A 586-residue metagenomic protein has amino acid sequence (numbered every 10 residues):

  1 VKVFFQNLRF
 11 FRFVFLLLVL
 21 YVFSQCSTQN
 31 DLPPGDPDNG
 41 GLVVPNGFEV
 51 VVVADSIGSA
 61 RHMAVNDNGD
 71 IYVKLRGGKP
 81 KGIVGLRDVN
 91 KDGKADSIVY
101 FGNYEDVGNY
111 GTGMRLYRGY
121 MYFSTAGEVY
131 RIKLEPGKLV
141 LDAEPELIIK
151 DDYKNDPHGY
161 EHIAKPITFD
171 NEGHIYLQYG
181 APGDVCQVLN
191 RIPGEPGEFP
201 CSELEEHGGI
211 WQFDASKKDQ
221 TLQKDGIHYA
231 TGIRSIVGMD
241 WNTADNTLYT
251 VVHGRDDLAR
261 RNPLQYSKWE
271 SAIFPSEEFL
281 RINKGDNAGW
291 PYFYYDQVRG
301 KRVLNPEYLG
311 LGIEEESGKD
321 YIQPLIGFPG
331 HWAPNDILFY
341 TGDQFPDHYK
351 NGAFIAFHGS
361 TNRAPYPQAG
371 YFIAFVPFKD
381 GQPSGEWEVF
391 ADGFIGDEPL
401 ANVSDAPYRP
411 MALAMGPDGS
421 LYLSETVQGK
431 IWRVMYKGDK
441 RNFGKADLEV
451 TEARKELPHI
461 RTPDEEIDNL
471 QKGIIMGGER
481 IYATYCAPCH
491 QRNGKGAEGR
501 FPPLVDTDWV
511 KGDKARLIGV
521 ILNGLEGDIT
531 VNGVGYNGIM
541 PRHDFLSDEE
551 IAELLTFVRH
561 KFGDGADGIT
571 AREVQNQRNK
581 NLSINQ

Functional and structural regions predicted by a protein language model:
N30-V44, A164, A181-K224, T231-S235 (+2 more regions): Beta-propeller domain segments
N66-N68, L116-R118, F169-E172, D240-D245 (+2 more regions): Residue-level detector of Asp-centered blade-edge/turn motifs that repeat once per structural unit in beta-propeller
D70-K74, Y120-F123, H174-Q178, T247-V251 (+3 more regions): Conserved beta-propeller blade signature
S97-I98, D106-R115, A126-F169, A230: Asp-box/WD-like beta-propeller blade repeats and closely related beta-sheet repeat scaffolds
I167, L413, G478-R492, M540 (+1 more regions): The canonical Cys-X-X-Cys-His
T451-Y482, G496-A497, T570: Electrostatic cytochrome c docking/interface patches
Q471-A497, K511-N523: Sequence/structural segment immediately N-terminal to covalent heme-attachment motifs in c-type and related
E498-V505, L525-L582: Axial heme c-ligation environment in periplasmic c-type cytochrome domains
